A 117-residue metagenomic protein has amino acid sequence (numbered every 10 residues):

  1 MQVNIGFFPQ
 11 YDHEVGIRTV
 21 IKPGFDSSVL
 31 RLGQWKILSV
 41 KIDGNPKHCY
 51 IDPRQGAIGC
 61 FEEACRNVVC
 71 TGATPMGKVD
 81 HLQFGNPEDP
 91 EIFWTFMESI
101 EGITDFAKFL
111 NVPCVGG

Functional and structural regions predicted by a protein language model:
M1-G117: Glycine/proline-enriched, intrinsically flexible loops and inter-domain linkers
